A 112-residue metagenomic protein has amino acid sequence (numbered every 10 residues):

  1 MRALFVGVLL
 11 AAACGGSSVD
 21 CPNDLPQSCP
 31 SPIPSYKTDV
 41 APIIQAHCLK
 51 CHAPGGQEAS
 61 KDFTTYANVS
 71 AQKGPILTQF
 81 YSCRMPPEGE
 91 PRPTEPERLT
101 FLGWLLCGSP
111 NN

Functional and structural regions predicted by a protein language model:
M1-A13, S17: Sec-dependent bacterial lipoprotein signal peptides
C14-N112: Aromatic- and Gly/Pro-enriched helix-to-coil junctions and flexible linker segments
